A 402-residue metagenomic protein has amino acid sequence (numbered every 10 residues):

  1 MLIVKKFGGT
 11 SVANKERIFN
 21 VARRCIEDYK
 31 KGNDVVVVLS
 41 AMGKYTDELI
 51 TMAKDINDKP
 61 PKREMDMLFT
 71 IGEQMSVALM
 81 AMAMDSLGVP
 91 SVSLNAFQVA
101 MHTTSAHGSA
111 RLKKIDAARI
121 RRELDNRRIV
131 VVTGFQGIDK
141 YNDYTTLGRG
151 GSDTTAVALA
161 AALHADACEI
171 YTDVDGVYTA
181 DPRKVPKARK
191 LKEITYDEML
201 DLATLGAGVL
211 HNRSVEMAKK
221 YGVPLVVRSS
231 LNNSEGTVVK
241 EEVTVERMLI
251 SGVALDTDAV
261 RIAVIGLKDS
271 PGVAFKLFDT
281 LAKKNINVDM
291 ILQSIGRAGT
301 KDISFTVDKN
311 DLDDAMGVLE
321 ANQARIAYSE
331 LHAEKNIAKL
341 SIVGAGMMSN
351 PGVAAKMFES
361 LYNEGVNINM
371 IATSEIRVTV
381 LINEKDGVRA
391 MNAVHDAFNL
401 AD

Functional and structural regions predicted by a protein language model:
M1-V215, T306, I382-N383, D402: Nucleotide/pyrophosphate-binding catalytic subdomain
N33, V89, V223, I286 (+1 more regions): Short phosphate-binding/catalytic loops that engage adenosine nucleotides
A167-Y171, L225-V227, D289, M370: Short hydrophobic alpha-helical runs that function as membrane-insertion/retention elements
S214, P224, E241-V243: Membrane-embedded hairpin module used as a gating/binding unit in multi-pass transport and secretion proteins
A218: Acidic-aromatic/histidine active-site loop/patch
V223-S234, T257: Active-site C-terminal subdomain of aminotransferase-like
G236-D402: A conserved regulatory-domain signal marking ACT and ACT-like small-molecule sensing domains and adjacent regulatory
